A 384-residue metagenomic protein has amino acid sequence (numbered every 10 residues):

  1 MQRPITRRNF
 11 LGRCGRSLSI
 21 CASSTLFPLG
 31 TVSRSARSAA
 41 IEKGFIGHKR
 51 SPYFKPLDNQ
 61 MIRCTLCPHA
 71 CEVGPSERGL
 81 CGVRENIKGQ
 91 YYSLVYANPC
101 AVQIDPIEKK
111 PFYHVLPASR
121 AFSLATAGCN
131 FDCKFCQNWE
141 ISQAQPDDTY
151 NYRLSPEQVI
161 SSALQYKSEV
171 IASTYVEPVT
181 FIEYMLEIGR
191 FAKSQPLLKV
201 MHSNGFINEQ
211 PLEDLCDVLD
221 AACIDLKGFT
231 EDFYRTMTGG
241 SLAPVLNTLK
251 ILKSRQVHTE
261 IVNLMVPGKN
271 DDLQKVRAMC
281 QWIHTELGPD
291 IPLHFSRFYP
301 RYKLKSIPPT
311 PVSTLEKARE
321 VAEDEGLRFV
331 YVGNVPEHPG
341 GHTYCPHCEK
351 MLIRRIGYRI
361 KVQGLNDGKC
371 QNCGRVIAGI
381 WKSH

Functional and structural regions predicted by a protein language model:
M1-C21: N-terminal secretory signal peptides and thylakoid transit peptides that target proteins across membranes
P4, T25-A70: C-terminal segment of N-terminal export signals and the immediately downstream linker at the start of the mature
M61-V73, I107-K134: N-terminal pre-triad scaffold of radical SAM enzymes
C64-C67, C133, C345-C348, C370-C373: Short cysteine-rich clusters marking metal-coordination/redox-active sites
A70, G74, R84-I87, D132 (+3 more regions): Cys/His-rich metal-chelating microdomains
V73, S142-Q143, R354-R355, G379-I380: Short, non-ligating residues that shape and space the ligands of small metal-coordination modules and catalytic
P75, Y358-N366: Short linker/helix segments within small regulatory modules
R153-S313, A318-V321: Conserved AdoMet/S-adenosylmethionine-binding subsite of the radical SAM
